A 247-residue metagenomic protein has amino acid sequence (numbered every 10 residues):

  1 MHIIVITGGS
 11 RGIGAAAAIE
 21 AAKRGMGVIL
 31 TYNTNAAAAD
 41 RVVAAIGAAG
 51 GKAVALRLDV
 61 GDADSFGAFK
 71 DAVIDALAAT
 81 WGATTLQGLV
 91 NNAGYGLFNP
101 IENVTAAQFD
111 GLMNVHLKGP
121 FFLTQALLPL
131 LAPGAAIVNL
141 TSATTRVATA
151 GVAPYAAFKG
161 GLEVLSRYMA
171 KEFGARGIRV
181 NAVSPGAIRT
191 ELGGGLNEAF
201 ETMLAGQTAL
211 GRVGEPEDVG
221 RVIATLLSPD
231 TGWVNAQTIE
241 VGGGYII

Functional and structural regions predicted by a protein language model:
S10-G12: Conserved glycine-rich cofactor-binding loop
M26-R41: Conserved glycine-rich Rossmann-like NAD(P)H-binding loop of the short-chain dehydrogenase/reductase
P100-I101, T105-M113, G193, L204: Substrate-binding pocket helix/loop in short-chain dehydrogenase/reductase
T124, F158, S166: Active-site helix of classical SDR
L128, A182, A205-V234, V241-G243: C-terminal helical subdomain
P129, K171-A175, G232: Alpha-helical segment proximal to the catalytic Tyr-Lys
S142: Residue(s) in the substrate-gating loop at a strand-loop-helix junction that position the organic substrate next
